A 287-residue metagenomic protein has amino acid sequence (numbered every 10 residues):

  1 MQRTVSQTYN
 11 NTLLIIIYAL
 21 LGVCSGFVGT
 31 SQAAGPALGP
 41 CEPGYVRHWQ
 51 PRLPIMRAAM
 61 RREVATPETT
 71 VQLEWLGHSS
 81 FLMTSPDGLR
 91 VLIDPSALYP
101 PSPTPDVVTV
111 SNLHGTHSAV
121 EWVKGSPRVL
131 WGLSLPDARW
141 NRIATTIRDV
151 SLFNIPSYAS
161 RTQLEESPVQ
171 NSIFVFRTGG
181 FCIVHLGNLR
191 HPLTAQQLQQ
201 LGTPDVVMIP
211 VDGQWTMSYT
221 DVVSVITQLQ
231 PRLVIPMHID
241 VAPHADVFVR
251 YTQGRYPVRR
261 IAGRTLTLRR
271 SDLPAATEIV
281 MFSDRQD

Functional and structural regions predicted by a protein language model:
Q2-I17: Bacterial N-terminal signal peptides that target proteins for export
L14-G26: Bacterial N-terminal signal peptides
G29-Y158, I183-L186, D205, I209 (+3 more regions): Metallo-beta-lactamase
H78-S79, I93-L98, R139-W140, V169-S172 (+3 more regions): A generic local structural motif
T104, L229-Q230: Short, structured coil segments at secondary-structure junctions
Y158-L229, D240-Y251: Active-site-proximal loop/helix segments of hydrolase catalytic cores
V234: Residue-level signal for inorganic ion chemistry
M237: A Lys-centered signature of the CheY-like receiver
